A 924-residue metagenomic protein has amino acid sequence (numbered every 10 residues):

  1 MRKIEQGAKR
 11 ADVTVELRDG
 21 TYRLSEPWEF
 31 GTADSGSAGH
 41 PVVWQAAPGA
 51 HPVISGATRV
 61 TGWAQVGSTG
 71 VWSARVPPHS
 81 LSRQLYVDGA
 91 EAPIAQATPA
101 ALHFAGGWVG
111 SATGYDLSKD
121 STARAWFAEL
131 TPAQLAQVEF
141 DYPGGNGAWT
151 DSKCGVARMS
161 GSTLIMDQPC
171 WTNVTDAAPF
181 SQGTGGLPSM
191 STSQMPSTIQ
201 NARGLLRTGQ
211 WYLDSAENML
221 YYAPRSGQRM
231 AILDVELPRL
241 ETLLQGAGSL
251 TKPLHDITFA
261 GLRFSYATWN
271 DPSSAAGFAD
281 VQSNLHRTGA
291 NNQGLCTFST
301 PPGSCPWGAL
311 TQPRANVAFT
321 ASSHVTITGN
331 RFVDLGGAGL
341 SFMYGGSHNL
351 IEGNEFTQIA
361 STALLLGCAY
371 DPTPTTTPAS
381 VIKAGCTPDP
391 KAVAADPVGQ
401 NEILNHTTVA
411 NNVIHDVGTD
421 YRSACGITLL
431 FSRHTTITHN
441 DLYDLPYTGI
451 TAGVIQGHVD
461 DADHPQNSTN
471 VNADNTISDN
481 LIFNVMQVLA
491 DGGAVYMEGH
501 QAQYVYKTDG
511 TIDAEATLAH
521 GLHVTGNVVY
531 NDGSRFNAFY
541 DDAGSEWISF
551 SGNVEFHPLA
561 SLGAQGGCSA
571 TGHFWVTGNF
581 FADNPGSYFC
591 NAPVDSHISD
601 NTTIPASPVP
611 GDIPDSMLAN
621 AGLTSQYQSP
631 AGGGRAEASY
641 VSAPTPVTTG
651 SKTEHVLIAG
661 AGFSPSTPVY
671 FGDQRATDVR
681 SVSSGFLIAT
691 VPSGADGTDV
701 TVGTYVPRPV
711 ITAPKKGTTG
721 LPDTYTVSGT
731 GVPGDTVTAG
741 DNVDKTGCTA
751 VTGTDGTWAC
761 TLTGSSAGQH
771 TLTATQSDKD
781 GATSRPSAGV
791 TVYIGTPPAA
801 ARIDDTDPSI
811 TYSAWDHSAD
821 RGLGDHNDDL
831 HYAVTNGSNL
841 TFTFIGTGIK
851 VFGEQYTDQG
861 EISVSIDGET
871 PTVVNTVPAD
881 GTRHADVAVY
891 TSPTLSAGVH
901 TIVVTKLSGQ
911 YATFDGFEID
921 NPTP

Functional and structural regions predicted by a protein language model:
M1-A321, T326, P372-P378, I382-V398: Extracellular polysaccharide-degrading/modifying enzymes targeting complex plant/algal/animal polysaccharides
E26-P27, E241, T268-S274, R314 (+13 more regions): Short glycine/acidic-rich loop motifs that flank beta-strands on beta-rich extracellular proteins
A97-P99, N270, V528, R535-G633: Extracellular beta-rich repeat passengers
H255-Y266, G303-S304, S323-G337, G346-S361 (+9 more regions): Right-handed parallel beta-helix
G634-P665, T704-R708, T712-K715: Beta-strand/beta-sandwich contexts
K652-S664, F671, V702, G729-G731 (+2 more regions): A short glycine/threonine-centered beta-strand motif
V679-L687, Y705-G795, H884-V889: Ser/Thr-rich low-complexity repeats and stalk/linker segments
V706-R708, K715, A759, A767 (+1 more regions): Glycan-recognition surfaces in beta-rich domains, encompassing non-catalytic CBMs and lectin-like receptor-binding
